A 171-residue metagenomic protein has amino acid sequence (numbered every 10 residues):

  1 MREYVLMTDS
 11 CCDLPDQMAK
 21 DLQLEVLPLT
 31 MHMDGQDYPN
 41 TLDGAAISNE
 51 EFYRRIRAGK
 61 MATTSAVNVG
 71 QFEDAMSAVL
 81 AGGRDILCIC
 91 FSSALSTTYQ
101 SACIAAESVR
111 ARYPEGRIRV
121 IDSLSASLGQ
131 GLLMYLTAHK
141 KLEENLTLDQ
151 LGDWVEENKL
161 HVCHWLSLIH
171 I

Functional and structural regions predicted by a protein language model:
R2, L22, Y113-R117: A short helix-to-beta-strand connector/capping loop
V5-Q71: N-terminal glycine-rich anion-binding loop in soluble enzyme alpha/beta folds
A46-Y53, M76, A81, S108: A short glycine/small-residue-enriched secondary-structure motif
A66-E73, F91-T97: N-terminal glycine-rich "phosphate-gripper" loop used for MgATP/nucleotide binding and carboxylate activation
N68-V79, I104-A106: Short, charged beta->alpha transition segments
G82, L87, F91, S96-H164: Active-site histidine-anchored catalytic micro-motif
I169-I171: Conserved small/polar residues in nucleotide/adenosyl-binding loops
